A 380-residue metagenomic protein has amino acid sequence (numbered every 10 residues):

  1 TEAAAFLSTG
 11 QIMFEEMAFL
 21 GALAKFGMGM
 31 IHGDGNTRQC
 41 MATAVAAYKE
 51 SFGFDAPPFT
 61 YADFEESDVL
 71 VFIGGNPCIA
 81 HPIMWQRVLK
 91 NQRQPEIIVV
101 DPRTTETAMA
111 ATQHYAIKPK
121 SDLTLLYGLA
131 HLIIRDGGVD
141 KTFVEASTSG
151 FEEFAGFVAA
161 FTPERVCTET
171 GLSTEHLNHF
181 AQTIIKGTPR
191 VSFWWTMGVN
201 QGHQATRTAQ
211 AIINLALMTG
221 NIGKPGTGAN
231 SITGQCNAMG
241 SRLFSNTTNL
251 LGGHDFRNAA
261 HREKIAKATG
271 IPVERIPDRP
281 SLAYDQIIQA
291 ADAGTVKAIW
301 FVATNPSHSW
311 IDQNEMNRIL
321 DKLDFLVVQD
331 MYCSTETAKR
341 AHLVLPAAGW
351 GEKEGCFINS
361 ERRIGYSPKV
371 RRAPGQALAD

Functional and structural regions predicted by a protein language model:
T1-N237, L243-F244, F256, H261-D380: Cofactor-pocket helix-loop regions in the catalytic cores of large enzyme subunits
N249: Expand to "…catalyze enediolate/carbanion chemistry for C-C bond making/breaking, isomerization, decarboxylation
G252-G253: Glycine-rich active-site loops that engage anionic ligands at enzyme catalytic sites
